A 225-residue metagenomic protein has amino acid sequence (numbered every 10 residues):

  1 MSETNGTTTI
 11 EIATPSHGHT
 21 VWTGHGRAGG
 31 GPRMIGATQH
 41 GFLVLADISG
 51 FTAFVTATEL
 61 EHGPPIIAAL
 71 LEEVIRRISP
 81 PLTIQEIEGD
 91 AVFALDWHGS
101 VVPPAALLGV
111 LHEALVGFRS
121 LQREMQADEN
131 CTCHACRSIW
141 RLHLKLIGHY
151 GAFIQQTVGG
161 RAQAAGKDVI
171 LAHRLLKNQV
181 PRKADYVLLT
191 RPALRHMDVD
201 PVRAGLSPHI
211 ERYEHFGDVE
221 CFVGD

Functional and structural regions predicted by a protein language model:
S2-A28, P181-D225: Intrinsically disordered, glycine/charged-rich C-terminal tails and inter-domain linkers that flank nucleotidyl cyclase
T8-H25, G30-E113: Catalytic NTP-binding/metal-coordinating core of nucleotidyl cyclase/transferase enzymes
G36-T38, I87, I139-R141, A164 (+1 more regions): A generic fold-level signal
F42, F51-F54, F93, F118 (+3 more regions): Phenylalanine-focused residue identity feature
G99-P208: Catalytic beta-strand-to-alpha-helix segment of the class III nucleotidyl cyclase homology domain
